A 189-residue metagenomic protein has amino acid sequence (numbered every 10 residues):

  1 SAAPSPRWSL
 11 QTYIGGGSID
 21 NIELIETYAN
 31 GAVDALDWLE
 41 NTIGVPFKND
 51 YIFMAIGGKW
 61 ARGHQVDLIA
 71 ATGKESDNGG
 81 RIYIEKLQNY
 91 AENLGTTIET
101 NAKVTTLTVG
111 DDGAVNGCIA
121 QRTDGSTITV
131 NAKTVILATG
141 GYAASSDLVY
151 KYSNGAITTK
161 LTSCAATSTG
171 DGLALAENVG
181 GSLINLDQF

Functional and structural regions predicted by a protein language model:
S1-Y28: Glycine-rich active-site loop/strand segments that organize a redox cofactor
L10-D20, W60-A70, Y152-I157: Short, conserved helix/loop micro-motifs enriched in His/Cys and acidic residues
I19-I22, T42-M54, S182-F189: A short alpha-helix-loop-beta-strand transition element characteristic of N-terminal alpha/beta dinucleotide-binding
I19-V33, N78-R81, S163-G170: Soluble non-cytosolic domains of exported or imported proteins
Y28-I128, S145-L148: Conserved redox-cofactor binding core of oxidoreductases
T123-S126, V130-F189: Glycine-rich loop(s) and the adjacent beta-strand/alpha-helix scaffold that form part
